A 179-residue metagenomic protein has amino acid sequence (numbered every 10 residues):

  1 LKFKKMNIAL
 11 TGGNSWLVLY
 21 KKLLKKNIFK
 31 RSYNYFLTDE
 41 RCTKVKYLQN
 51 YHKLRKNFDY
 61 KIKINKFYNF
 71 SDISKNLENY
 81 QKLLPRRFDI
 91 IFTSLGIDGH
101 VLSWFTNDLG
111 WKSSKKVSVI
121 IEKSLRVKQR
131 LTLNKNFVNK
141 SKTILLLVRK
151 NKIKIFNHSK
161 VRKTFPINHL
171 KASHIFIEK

Functional and structural regions predicted by a protein language model:
L1-I8, F67: N-terminal glycine-/serine-/threonine-rich phosphate-binding loop
A9-S15, T93-I97: Glycine-rich beta-strand-to-loop/alpha-helix junction loops that act as flexible
Y20-K21, R31, F36-K46, V101-S103 (+3 more regions): Active-site histidine-anchored catalytic micro-motif
K22-K30, R55, T106-S114: A glycine- and small-aliphatic-rich helix-loop capping segment at beta-alpha/alpha-beta transitions that lines
K26-N34, K61, G110, N136-K142 (+1 more regions): Short, conserved loop/helix-junction motifs that constitute active-site signature segments in enzyme catalytic cores
F29-F92: Ligand-binding beta-strand-loop-alpha-helix segment within the catalytic cores of soluble metabolic enzymes
T93, I97-N136: Class I SAM-dependent methyltransferase SAM-binding "motif I" and its flanking Rossmann-like core
V138-K179: C-terminal functional extensions of proteins
